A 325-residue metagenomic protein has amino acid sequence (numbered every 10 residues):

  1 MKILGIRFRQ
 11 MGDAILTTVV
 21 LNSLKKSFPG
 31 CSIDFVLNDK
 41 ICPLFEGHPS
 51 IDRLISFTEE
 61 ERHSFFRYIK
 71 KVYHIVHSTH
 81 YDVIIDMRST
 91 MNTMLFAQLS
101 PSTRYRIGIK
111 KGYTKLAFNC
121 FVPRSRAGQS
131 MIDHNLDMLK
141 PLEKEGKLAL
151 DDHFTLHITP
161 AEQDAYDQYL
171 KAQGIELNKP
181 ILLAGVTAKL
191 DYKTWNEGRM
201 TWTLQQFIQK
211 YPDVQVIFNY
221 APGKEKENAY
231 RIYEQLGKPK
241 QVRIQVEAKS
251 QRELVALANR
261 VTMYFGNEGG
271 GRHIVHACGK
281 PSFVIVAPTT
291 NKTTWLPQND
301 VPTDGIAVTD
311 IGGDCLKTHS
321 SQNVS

Functional and structural regions predicted by a protein language model:
M1-K2, E176-L183, P212-I217: Charged active-site motifs of nucleotide-sugar-dependent glycosyltransferases
I6-T17, I41-L44, D86, K189-N196 (+1 more regions): A short, glycine/small-residue-rich beta-strand->loop->alpha-helix junction that serves as a flexible
G30-F65, K240, T303-I306, D310: Conserved nucleotide-sugar phosphate-binding/catalytic loop shared by glycosyltransferases and other
F45, Y73-I84, M94-I107: Glycosyltransferases and closely related glycan-assembly transferases that use nucleotide-activated donors
K70, E197-P288: Donor-binding and catalytic core of enzymes assembling or modifying cell-surface/extracellular glycoconjugates
H77-T90, V261-G266: Short N-terminal targeting/anchoring amphipathic segment
I109-Y113, I244, H273-S325: Nucleotide-sugar donor-binding patch of glycosyltransferase catalytic domains
K110-K193: Mid-sequence helix-capping/hinge segment at a functional interface
